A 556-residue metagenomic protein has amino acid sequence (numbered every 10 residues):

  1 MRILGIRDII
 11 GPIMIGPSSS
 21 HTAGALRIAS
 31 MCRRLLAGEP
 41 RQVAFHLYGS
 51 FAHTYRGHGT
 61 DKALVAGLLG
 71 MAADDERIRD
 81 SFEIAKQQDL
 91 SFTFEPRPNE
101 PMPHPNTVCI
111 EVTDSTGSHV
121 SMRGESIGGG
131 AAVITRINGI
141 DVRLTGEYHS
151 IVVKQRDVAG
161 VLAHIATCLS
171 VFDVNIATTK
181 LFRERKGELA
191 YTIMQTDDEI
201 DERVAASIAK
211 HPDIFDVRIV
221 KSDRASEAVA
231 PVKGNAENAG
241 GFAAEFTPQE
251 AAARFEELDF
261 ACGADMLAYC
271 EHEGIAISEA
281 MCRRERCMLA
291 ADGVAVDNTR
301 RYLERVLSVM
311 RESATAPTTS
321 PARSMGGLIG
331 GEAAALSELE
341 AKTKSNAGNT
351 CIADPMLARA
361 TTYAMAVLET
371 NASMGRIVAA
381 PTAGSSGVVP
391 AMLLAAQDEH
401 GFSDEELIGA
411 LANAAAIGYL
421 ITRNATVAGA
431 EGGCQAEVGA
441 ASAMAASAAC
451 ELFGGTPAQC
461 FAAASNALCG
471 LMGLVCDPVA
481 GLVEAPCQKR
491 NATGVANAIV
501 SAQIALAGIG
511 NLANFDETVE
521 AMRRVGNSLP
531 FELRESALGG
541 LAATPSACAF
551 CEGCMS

Functional and structural regions predicted by a protein language model:
M1-D114, S126, G146, I193-E202 (+4 more regions): Generic N-terminal targeting/processing segments that precede catalytic cores or assembly contacts
G5-M14, L368-V378, I421-E431, P478-V483: Glycine/charged-rich beta-loop-alpha catalytic/anionic-binding loops adjacent to active sites
I13-L26, E369-L394, Q435-S442: Glycine/serine-rich anion-binding loops at beta->alpha junctions that coordinate negatively charged ligand groups
T22-L36, A159-V161, P390-G401, A446-G454: Alpha-helical support elements that line or immediately flank enzyme active sites and cofactor-binding pockets
R33-A44, M71-D75, A396-L411, L452-A463: Phosphate-handling active-site elements
F92, H119-G240, A244: A conserved regulatory-domain signal marking ACT and ACT-like small-molecule sensing domains and adjacent regulatory
D141-R143, Y148-V152, A177-F182, P212-D223 (+5 more regions): A structural signal for small-residue-enriched, beta-sheet-centric alpha/beta enzyme cores and oligomeric scaffold folds
A353, L357-A372, A395-N424: Helix-rich "cap/lid" substructures immediately adjacent to catalytic or cofactor-binding pockets
